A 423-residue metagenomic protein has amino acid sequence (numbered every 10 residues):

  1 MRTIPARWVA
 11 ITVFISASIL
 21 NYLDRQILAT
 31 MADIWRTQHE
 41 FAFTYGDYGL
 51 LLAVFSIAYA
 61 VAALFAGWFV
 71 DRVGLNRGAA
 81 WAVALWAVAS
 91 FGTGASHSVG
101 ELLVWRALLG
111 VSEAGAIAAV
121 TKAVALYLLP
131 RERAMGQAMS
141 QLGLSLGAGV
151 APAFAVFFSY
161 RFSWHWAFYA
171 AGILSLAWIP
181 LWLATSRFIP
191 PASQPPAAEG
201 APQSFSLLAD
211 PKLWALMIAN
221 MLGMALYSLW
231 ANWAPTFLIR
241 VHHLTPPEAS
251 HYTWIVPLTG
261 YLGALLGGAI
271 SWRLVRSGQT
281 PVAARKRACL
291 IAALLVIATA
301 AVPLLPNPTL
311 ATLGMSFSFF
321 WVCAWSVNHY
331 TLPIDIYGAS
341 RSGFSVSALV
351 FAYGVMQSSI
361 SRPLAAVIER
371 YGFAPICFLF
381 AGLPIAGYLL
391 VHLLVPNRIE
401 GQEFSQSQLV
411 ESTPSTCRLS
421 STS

Functional and structural regions predicted by a protein language model:
M1-T3, I189-M217: Juxtamembrane intracellular "pre-TM" segments in multi-pass secondary transporters
V9-F43, W230-P235: Extracytoplasmic
L28-A29, P211-L265, S326, Y330 (+1 more regions): Extracytoplasmic gate region of multi-pass secondary transporters
E40, G74, A95-E101, L305-P306: Helix-breaking motifs and short loop linkers at transmembrane-helix boundaries and internal kinks in secondary membrane
V61-H97: Conserved MFS/SLC helix-loop-helix module at the cytosolic interface between two early adjacent transmembrane helices
W105-L144: Cytoplasmic helix-loop-helix junction between adjacent transmembrane helices in 12-TM secondary transporters
S140-S186: Helix-loop-helix hairpin linking two adjacent transmembrane segments in secondary transporters
I334-R370: A late C-terminal transmembrane helix in Major Facilitator Superfamily
